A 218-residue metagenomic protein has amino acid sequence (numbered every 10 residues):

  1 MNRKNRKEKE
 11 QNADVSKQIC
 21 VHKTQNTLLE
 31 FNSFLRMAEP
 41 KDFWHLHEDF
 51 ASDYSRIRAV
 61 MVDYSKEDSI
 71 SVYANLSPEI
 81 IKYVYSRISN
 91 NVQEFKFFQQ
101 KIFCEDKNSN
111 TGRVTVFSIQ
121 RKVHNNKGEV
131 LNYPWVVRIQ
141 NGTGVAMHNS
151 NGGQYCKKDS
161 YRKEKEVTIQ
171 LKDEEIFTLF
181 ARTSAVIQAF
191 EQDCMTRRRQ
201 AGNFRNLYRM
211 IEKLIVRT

Functional and structural regions predicted by a protein language model:
N2-S69: N-terminal "first-domain core" detector
E48-D53, A74-P78, G128-V130, T168-F177: Short, low-complexity cationic-aromatic patches
V60-L76, Q154-T168: A cross-kingdom feature marking solvent-exposed beta-strand/loop segments within repeated, beta-rich binding/scaffold
S71-Q93: Compact, glycine/acidic-enriched structural inserts
Y85-T111: Acidic, metal/cofactor-coordinating or nucleic-acid-engaging core segments within structured domains
E105-K165: Short, solvent-exposed interaction modules
A146-T218: Mixed-charge, glycine-accented linear interaction segment located at domain edges/termini
